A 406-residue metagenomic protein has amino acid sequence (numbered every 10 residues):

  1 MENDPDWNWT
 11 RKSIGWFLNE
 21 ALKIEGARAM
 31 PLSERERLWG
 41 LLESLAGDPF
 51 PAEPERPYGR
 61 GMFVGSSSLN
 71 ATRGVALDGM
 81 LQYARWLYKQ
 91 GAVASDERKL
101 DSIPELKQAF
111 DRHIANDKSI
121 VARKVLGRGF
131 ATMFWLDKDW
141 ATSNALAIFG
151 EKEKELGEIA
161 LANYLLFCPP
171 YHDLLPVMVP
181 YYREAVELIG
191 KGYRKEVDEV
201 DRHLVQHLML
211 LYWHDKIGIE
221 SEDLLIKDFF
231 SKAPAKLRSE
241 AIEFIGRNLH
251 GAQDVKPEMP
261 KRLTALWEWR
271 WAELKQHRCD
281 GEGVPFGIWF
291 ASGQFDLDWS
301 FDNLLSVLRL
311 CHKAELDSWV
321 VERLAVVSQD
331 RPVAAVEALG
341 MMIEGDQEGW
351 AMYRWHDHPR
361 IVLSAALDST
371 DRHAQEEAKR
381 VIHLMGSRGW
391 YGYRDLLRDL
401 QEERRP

Functional and structural regions predicted by a protein language model:
M1-P406: Non-catalytic all-alpha helical scaffold/repeat segments
